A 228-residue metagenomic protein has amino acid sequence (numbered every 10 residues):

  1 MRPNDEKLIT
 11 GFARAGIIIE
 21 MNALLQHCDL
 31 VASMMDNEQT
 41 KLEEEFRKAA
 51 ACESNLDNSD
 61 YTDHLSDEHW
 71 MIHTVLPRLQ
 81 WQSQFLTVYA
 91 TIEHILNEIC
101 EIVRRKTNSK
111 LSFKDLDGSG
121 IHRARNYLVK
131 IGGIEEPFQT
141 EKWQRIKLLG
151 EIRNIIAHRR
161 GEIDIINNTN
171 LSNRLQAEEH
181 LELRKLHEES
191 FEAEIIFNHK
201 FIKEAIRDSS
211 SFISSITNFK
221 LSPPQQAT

Functional and structural regions predicted by a protein language model:
M1-L86, H94, G132, T140-K147 (+2 more regions): Extended intrinsically disordered or low-complexity regions, especially N/C-terminal cytosolic tails and loops, rather
V88-L96, I156: Hydrophobic alpha-helical packing segments in soluble, helical-rich domains
L96-E151, H158, A177: Short non-catalytic regulatory patches outside canonical folded cores
I155-H158, S211: Short basic/hydrophobic patches in alpha-helices and adjacent helix-turn junctions that form amphipathic surface motifs
H158-S172: Short conserved catalytic/interaction loops centered on acidic-Pro-aromatic/His motifs
